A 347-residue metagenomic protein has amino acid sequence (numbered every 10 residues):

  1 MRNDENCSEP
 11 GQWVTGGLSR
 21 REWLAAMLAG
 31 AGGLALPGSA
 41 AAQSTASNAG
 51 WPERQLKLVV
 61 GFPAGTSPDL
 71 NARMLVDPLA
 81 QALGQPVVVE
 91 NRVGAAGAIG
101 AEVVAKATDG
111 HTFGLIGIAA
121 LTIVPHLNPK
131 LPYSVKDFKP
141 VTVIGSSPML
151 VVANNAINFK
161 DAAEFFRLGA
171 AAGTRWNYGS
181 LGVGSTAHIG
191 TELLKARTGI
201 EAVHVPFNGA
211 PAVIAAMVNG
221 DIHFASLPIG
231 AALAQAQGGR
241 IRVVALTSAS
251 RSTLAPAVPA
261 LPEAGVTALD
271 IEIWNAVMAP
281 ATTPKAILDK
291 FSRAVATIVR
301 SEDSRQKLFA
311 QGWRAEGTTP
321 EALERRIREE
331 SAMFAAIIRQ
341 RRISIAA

Functional and structural regions predicted by a protein language model:
M1-G32: N-terminal secretory signal peptides
R2-D4, E53-Q55, R197, K285-A347: An extracytoplasmic/periplasmic, membrane-proximal ligand-sensing/linker region
A41-K57, T108-H111, F166-W176, Q237-G238 (+2 more regions): Immediate post-signal peptide segment of exported/extracytoplasmic ligand-binding proteins
A42-D137, I200-H223, G317, S344-A347: N-terminal (or domain-start) structured segment
K106-H111, H126-A212, L261, W274-K307: Hinge/capping helix and adjacent helix->loop/strand transition within the periplasmic-binding protein
A119-N128, K195-R197, F224-V258: A ligand-binding cleft/hinge motif common to bilobed small-molecule-binding domains
P129-V135, R251-A268: Small-residue (glycine/proline)-centered packing/hinge motifs flanked by hydrophobic/aromatic residues
